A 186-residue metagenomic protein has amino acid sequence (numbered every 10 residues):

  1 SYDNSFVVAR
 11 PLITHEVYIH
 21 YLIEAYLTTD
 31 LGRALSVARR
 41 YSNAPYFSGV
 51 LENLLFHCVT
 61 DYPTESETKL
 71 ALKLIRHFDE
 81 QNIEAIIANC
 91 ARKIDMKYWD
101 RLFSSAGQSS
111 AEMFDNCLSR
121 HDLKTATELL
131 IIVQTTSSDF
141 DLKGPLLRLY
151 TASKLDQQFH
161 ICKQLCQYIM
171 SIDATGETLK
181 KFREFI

Functional and structural regions predicted by a protein language model:
S1-I186: Extended alpha-helical assembly domains of large eukaryotic scaffold proteins
